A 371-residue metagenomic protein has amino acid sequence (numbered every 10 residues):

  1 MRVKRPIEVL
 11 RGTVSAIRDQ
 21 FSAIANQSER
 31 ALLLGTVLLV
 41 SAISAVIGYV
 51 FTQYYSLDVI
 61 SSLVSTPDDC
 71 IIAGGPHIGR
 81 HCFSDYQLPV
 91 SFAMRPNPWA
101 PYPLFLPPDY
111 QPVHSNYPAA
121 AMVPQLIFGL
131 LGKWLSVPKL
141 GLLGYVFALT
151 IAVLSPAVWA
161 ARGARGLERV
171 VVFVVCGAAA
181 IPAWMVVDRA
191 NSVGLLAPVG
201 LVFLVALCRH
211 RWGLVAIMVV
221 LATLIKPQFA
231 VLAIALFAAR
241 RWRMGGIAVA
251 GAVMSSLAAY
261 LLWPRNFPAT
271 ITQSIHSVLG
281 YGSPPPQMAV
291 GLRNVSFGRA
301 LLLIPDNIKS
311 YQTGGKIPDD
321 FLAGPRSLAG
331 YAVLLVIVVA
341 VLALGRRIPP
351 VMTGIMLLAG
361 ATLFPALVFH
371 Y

Functional and structural regions predicted by a protein language model:
R2-V205, W212-G213, R243-Y371: Primarily membrane-embedded glycan-assembly and transfer machineries that use lipid-linked glycans
R189, L224, F237-R241: Residue-level signal for short amphipathic helical patches enriched in basic/charged and nearby hydrophobic residues
R209-H210, A239: Helix-loop interface residues and adjacent transmembrane-helix termini in multi-pass membrane transporters, primarily
G213-P227, V231-L236, L357-L363: Membrane-interface alpha helices of multi-pass inner-membrane proteins
